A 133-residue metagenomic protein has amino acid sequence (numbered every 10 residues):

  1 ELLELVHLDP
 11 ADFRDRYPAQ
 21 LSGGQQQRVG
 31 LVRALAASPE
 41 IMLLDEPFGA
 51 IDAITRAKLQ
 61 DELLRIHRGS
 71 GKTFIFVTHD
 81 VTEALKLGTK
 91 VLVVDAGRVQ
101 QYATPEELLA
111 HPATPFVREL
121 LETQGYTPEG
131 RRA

Functional and structural regions predicted by a protein language model:
E1-D12: Conserved ABC ATPase "signature" region
Y17-L21, Q25: Conserved ABC ATPase signature
L31: Hydrophobic anchor residue at the start of the ABC signature
A36-E40: A short, proline-enriched helix->beta-strand linker immediately N-terminal to the Walker B motif in ABC-type P-loop
M42-D45: Catalytic Walker B motif of ABC-type/P-loop ATPase nucleotide-binding domains
Y102-A103, H111: ABC ATPase "signature
